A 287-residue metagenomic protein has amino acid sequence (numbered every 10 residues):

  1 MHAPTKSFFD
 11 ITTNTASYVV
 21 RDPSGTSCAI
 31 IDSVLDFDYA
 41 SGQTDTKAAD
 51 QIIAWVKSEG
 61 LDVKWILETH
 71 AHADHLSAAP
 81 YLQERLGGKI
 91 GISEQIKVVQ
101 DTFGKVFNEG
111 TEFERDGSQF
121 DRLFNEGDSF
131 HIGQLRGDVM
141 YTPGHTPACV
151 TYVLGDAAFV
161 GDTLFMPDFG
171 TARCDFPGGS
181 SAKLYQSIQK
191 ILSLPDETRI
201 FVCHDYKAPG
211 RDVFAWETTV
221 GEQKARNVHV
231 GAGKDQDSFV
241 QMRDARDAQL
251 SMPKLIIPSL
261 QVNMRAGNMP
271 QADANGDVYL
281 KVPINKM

Functional and structural regions predicted by a protein language model:
H2-D62, T151-V160, P167: Conserved beta-strand hairpin/beta-sheet module of binuclear metal-dependent hydrolase folds, prominently
H2-P4, Q95, Q186-R199, C203-M287: Accessory terminal helices/loops
T5-F8, V19, E126-L154, S193: Core dinuclear metal-dependent hydrolase active-site scaffold
T13, F37-D38, A71-L76, K97-Q100 (+3 more regions): Active-site environment of divalent metal-dependent phosphoester hydrolases
V20, D32, H70, L82 (+6 more regions): Divalent metal-coordination and catalytic microenvironments
I31, D62-A71, G91-E94, T142-G144 (+2 more regions): Active-site neighborhood of phospho(di)ester-bond hydrolases with catalytic His/Asp-centered motifs
D36-F37, S41-L135, A225-R226: Active-site HxH/HxHxD metal-binding segment of metal-dependent hydrolases
T171-L194: Active-site-adjacent loop/tail segments of enzyme domains
